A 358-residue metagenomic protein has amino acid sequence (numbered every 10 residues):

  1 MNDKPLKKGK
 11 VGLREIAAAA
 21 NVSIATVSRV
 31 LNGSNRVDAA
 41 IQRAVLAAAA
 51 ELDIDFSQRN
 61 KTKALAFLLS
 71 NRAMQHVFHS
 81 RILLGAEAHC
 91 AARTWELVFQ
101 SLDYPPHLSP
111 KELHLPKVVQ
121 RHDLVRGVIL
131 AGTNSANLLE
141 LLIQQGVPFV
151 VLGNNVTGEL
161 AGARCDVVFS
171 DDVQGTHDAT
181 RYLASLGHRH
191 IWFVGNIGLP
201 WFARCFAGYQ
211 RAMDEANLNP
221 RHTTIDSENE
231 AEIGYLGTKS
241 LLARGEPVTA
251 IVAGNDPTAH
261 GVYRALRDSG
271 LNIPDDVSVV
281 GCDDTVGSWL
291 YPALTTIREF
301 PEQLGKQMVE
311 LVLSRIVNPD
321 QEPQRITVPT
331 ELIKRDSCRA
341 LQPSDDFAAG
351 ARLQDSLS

Functional and structural regions predicted by a protein language model:
M1-K61, L357: N-terminal helix-turn-helix DNA-binding module of bacterial transcription factors
M1-K8, A64-R181, L242-A243, P247: Alpha-helical recognition/docking segments in bacterial nutrient-uptake and carbohydrate-utilization systems
S23, D55, A91-E96, P148 (+4 more regions): Residue-level detector of anion-binding/catalytic polar loops
A48, G85-H89, L141, R204-A216 (+2 more regions): Alpha-helical structural signal in soluble globular domains
F67, H122-A131, H190-V194, T224-I225 (+2 more regions): Periplasmic-binding protein-like
S70-R81, F99-K111, V167-D178, F193-K239 (+5 more regions): Hinge/beta->alpha junction and helix N-cap segments in small-molecule ligand-binding domains
R221, K239-S358: Flexible loop/turn connectors
